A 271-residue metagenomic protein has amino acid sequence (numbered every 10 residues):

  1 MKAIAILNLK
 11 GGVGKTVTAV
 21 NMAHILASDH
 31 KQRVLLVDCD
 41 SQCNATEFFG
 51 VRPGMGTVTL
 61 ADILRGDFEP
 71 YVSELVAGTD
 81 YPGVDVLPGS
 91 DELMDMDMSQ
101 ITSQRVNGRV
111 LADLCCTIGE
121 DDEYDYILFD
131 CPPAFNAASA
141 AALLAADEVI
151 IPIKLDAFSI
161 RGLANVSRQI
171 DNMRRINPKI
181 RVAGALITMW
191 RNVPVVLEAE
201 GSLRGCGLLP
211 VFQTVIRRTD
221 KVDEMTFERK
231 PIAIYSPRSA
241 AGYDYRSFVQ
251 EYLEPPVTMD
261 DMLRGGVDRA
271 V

Functional and structural regions predicted by a protein language model:
M1-V271: P-loop NTP-binding core
